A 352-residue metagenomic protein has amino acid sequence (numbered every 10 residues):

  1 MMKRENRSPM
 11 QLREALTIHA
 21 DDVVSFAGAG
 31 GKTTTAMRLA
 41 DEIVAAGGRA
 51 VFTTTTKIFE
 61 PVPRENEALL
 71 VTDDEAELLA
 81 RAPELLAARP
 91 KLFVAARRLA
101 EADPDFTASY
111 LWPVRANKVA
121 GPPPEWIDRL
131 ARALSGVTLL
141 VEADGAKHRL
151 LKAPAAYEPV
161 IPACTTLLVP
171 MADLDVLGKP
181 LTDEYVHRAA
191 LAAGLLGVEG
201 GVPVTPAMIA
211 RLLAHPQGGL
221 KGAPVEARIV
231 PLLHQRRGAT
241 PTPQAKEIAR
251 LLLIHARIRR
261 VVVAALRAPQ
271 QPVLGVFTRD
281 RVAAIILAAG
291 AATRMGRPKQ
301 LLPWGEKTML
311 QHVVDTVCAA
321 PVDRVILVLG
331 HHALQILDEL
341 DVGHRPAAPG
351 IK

Functional and structural regions predicted by a protein language model:
S8, L12-V44, V282: Walker A (P-loop) phosphate-binding motif
F26, V51-T54, F93-A96, L139-A143 (+2 more regions): General beta-strand structural signal in soluble alpha/beta enzymes
A40-R97: N-terminal phosphate/diphosphate-binding loop that engages ATP/GTP or pyrophosphate donors across diverse enzyme folds
V51-T55, V169-A172, P231-H234, I326-G330: Short internal beta-strands
F59-V62, G238-P243, Q270-Q271, A333-D338: Short, charged/polar "capping" segments at the starts of alpha-helices and the immediately preceding loops
V71-T72, P113-T138, A143-R259, A265-A268 (+1 more regions): Conserved catalytic-core segment of NTP-binding enzymes
A82-G121: Ligand-binding beta-strand-loop-alpha-helix segment within the catalytic cores of soluble metabolic enzymes
D280-K352: Nucleotide and nucleotide-moiety/phosphate-recognizing core
